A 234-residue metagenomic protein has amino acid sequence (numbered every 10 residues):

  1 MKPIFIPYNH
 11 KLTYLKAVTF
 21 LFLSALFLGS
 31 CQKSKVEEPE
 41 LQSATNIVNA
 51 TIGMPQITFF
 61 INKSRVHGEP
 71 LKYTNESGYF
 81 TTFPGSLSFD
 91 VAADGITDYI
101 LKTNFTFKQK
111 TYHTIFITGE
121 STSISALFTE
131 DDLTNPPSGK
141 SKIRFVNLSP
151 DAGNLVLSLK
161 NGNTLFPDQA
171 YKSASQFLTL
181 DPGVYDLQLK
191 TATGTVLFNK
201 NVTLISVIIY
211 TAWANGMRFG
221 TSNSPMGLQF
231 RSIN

Functional and structural regions predicted by a protein language model:
M1-C31: Sec-dependent bacterial lipoprotein signal peptides
F5, C31-N234: Intrinsically disordered, low-complexity polar regions and short flexible loop motifs
